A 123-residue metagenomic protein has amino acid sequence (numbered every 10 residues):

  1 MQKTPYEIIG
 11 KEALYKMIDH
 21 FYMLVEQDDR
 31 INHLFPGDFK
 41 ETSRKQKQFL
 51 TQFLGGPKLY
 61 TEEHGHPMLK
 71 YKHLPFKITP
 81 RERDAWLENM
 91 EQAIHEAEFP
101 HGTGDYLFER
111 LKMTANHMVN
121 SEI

Functional and structural regions predicted by a protein language model:
M1-I123: Core of compact, soluble alpha-helical bundle domains
